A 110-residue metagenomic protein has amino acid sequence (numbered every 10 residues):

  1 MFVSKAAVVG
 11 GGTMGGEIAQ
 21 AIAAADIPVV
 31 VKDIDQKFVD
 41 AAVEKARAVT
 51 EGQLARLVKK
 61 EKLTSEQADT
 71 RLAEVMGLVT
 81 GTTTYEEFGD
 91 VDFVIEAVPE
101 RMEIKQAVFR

Functional and structural regions predicted by a protein language model:
M1-G52: NAD(P)+-binding Rossmann beta1-loop-alpha1 motif at the extreme N-terminus of oxidoreductases
I34-F38, K45, G52-R110: Rossmann-like NAD(P)-binding element
